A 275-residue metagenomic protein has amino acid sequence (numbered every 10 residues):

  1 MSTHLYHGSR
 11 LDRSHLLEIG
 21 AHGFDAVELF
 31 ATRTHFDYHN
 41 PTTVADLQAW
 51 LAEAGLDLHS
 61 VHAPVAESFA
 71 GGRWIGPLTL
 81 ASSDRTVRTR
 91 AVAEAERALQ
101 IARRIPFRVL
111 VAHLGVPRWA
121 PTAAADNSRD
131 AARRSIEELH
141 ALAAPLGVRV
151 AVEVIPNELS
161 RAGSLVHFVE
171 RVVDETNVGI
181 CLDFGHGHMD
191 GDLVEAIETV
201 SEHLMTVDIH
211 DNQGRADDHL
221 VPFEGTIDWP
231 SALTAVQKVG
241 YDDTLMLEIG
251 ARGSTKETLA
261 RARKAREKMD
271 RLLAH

Functional and structural regions predicted by a protein language model:
M1-R97, R103, A144, E202 (+1 more regions): N-terminal pre-domain/capping segments
M1-T3, V27-L29, L58-A63, L110-A112 (+4 more regions): Hydrophobic faces of well-ordered beta-strands that scaffold small-molecule active sites in alpha/beta enzyme cores
L5-H7, A31-R33, P64-E67, V116-R118 (+4 more regions): Active-site-proximal loop/turn and secondary-structure-junction residues that shape catalytic pockets, frequently
S9-G23, A52, Q100, P106 (+1 more regions): Histidine-acidic metal/acid-base catalytic patches
L11-R13, A70-G179: Active-site acidic/histidine proton-transfer and metal-coordination neighborhood in alpha/beta enzyme cores
D37, F69-G71, A120, D217 (+1 more regions): Glycine/Thr-rich phosphate-binding loops of Rossmann-like dinucleotide-binding domains
D37-N40, V44, A81-R88, T122-R129 (+3 more regions): Flexible, glycine- and charge-enriched loops at secondary-structure boundaries
T43-A54, A132-L142, A196, S231-A235: Catalytic-core regions built around general acid/base machinery
